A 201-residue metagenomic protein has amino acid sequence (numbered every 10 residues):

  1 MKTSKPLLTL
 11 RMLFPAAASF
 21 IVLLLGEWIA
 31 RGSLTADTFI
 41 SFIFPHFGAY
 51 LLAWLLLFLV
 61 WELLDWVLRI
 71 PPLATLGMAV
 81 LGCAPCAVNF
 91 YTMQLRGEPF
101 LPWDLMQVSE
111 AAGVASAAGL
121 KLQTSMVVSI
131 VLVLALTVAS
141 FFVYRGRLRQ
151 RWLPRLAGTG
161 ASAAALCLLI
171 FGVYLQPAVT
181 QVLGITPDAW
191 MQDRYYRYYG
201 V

Functional and structural regions predicted by a protein language model:
K2-Y196: Transmembrane and membrane-interface helices of multi-pass, inner-membrane envelope-modifying transferases
